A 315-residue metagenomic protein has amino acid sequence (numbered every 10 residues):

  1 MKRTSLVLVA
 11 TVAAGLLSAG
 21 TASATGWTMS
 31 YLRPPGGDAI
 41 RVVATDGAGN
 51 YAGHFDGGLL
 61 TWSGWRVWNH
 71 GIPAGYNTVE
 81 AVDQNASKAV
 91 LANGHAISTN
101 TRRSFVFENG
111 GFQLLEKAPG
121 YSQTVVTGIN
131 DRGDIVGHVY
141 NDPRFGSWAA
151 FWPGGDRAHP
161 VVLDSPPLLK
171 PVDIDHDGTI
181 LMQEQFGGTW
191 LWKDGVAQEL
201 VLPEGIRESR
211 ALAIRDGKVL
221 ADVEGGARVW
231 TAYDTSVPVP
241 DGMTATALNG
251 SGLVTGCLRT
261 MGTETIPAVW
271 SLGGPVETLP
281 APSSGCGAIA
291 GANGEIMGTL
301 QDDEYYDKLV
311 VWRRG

Functional and structural regions predicted by a protein language model:
M1-A24: Secretory targeting and sorting signals
T4, S23-G315: Residue-level hotspots at or immediately adjacent to binding/recognition sites across diverse folds
